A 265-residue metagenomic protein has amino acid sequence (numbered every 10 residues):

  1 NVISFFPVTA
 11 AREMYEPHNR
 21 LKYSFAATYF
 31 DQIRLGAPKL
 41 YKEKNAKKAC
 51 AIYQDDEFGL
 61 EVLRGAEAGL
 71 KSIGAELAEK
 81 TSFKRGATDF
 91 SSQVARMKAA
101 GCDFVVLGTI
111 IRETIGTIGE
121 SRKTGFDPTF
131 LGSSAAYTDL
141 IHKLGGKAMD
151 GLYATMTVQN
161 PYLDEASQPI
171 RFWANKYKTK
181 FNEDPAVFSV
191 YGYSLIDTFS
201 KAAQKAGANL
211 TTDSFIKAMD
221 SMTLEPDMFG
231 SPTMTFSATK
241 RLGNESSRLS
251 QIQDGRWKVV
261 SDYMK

Functional and structural regions predicted by a protein language model:
N1, Y15-P17, K98-A100, K123-G125 (+4 more regions): Extracellular/periplasmic catalytic domains that process cell-envelope and extracellular macromolecules
N1-K80, T129-A154: Extracytoplasmic ligand/sensor domains, especially the bilobed periplasmic-binding protein
N1-V2, P38-A46, E67-A75, A95-C102 (+4 more regions): Sec-exported extracytoplasmic/periplasmic mature domains
F5-P7, K48-Y53, G101-I111, T117 (+2 more regions): Periplasmic-binding protein-like
A27, I118-Y193, V259-M264: Extracellular/periplasmic periplasmic-binding protein-like sensory domains
Q32, V62, E113, Y191-L195: Catalytic-loop motifs flanking and including active-site residues across diverse enzymes
Q32-L35, S82-M97, Q168-P169: Structural motif
T179-S189, S200-W257: Segments of small-molecule ligand-sensing domains
